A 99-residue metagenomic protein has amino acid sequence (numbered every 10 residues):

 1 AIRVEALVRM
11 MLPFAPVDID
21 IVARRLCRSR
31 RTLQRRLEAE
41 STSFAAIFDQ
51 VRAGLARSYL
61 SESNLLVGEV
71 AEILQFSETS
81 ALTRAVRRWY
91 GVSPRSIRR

Functional and structural regions predicted by a protein language model:
A1-R99: Extended mid-to-C-terminal alpha-helical interaction segments
